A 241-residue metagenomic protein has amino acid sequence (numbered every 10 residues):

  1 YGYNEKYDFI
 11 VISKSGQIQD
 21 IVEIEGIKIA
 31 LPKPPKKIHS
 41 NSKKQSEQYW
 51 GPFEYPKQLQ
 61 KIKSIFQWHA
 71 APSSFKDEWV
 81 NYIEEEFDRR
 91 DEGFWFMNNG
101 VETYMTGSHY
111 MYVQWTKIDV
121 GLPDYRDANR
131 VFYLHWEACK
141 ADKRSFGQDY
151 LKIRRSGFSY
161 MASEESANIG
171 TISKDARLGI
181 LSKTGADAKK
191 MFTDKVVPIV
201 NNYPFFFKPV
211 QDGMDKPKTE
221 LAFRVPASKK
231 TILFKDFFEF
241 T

Functional and structural regions predicted by a protein language model:
Y1-T241: Phosphate/NTP-binding elements of NTP-utilizing enzymes
